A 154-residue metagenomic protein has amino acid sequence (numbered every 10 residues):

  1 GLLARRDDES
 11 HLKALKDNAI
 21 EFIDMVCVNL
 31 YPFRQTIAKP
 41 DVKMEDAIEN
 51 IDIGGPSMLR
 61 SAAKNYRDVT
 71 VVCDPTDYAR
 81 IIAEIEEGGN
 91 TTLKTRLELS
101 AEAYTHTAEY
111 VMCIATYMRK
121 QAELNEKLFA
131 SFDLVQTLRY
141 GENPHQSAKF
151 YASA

Functional and structural regions predicted by a protein language model:
G1-F33: Glycine-rich nucleotide/cofactor/substrate-binding loop typically near the N-terminus or early in the first domain
L3, L12-K13, D24, P56-A63 (+3 more regions): Predominant activation on well-ordered alpha-helical scaffold segments within soluble catalytic domains
L3, V72, R139-G141: Residues in well-ordered beta-strands of folded domains
D7, L15-N18, P40-E45, T91 (+1 more regions): Short, functionally important structural connectors and interaction interfaces within domains
L12-N18, A47-N50, M58-R60, V69 (+2 more regions): A generic local secondary-structure boundary/capping motif
M25-E49, I53-K94, S153-A154: A short, charged helix-loop
T76-A154: Active-site loops and adjacent core secondary-structure elements that bind or stabilize anionic groups
